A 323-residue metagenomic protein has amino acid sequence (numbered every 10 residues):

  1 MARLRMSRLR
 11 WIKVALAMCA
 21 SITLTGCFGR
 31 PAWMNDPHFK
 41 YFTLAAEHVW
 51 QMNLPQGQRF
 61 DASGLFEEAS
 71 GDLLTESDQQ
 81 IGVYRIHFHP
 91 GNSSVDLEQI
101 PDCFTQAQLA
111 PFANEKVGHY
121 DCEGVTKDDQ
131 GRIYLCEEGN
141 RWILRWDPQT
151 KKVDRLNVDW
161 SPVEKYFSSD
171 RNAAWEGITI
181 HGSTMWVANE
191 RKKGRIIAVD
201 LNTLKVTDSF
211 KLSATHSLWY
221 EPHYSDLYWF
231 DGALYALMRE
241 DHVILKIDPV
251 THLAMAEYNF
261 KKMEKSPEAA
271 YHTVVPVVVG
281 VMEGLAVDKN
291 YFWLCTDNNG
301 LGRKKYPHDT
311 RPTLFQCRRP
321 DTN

Functional and structural regions predicted by a protein language model:
M1-L9: N-terminal secretory signal peptides that target proteins for export/translocation
I12-A15, D147: Compositionally biased, intrinsically disordered low-complexity segments enriched in polar/proline residues
A15-T23: Bacterial N-terminal signal peptides
F28-N323: Sequence/structural signature of beta-propeller domains
